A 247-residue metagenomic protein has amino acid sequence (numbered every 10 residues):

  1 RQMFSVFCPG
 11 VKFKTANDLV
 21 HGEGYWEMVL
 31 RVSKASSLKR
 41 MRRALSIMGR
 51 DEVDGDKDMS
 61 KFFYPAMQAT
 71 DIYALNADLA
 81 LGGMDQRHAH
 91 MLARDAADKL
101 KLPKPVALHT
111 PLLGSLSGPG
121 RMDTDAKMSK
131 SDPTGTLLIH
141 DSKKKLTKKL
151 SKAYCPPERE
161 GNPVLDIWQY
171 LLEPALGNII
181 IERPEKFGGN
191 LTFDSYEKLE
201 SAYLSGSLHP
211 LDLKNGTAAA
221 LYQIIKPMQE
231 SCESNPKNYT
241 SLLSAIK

Functional and structural regions predicted by a protein language model:
R1-H109: Divalent-metal (Mg2+/Mn2+/Ca2+)-assisted nucleotide/phosphate chemistry catalytic cores
A69, R87-K247: Conserved nucleotide- and phosphate/pyrophosphate-binding catalytic cores in adenylate/nucleotidyl-handling enzymes
